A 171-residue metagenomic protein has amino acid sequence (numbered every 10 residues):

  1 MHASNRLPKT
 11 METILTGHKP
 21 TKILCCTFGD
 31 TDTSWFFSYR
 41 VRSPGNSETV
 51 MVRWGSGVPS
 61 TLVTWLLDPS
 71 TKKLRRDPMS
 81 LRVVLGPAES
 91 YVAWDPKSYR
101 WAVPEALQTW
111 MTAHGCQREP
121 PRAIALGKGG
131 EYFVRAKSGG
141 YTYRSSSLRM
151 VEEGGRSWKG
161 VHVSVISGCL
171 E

Functional and structural regions predicted by a protein language model:
M1, C25-S43, R82-K97, A125 (+2 more regions): Short beta-strand motif characteristic of blades in beta-propeller domains
M1-P69: N-terminal targeting and processing segments
M1-R6, S43-T64, S98-A113, G139-E153: Surface-exposed loop/turn elements that mediate protein-protein interactions on large endomembrane-trafficking
P8, T33, Y39-V41, W65 (+9 more regions): Intrinsic low-complexity, intrinsically disordered segments enriched in polar/basic residues
E12-T13, P20-F28, L62-L85, T112-G129 (+1 more regions): Repeated scaffold domains used in trafficking and secretory/extracellular systems, primarily beta-propellers
